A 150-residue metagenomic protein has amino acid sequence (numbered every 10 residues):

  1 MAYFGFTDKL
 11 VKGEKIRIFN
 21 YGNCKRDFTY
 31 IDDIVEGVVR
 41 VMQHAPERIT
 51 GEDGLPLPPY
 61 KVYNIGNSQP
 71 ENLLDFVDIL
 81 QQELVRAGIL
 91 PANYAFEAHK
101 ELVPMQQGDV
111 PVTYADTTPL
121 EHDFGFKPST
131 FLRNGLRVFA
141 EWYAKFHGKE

Functional and structural regions predicted by a protein language model:
D8-E150: C-terminal substrate-binding subdomain of Rossmann-fold SDR/epimerase-dehydratase oxidoreductases
